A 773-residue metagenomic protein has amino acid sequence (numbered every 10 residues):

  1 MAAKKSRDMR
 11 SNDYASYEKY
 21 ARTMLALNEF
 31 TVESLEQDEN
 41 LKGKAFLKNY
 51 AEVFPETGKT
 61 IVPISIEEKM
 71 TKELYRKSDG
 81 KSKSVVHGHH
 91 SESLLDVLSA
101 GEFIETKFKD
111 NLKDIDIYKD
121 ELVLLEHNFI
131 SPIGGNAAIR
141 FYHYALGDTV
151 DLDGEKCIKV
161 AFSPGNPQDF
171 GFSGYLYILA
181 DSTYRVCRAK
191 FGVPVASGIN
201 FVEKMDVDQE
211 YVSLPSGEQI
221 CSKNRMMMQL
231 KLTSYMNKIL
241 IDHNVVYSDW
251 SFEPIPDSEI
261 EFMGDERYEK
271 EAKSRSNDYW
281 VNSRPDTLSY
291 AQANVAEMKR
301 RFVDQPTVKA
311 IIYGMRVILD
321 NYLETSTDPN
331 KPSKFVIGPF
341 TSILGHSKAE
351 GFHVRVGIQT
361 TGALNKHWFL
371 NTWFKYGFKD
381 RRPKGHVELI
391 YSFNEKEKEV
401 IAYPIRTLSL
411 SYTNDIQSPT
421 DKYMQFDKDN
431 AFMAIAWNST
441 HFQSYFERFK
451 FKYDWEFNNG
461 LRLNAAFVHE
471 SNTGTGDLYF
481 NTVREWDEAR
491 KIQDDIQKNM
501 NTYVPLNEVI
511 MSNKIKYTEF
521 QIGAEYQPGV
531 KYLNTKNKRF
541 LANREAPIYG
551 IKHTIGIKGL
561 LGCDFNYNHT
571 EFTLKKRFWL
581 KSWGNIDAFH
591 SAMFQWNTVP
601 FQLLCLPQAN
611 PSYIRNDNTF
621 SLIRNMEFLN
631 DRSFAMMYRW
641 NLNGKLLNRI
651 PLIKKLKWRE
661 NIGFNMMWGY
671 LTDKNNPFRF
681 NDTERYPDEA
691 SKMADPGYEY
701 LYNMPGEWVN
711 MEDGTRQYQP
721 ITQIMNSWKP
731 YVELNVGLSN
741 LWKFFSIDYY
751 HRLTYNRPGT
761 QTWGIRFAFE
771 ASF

Functional and structural regions predicted by a protein language model:
M1-C157, S163-G171, T233-G338, S342-G345 (+6 more regions): Structured extracytoplasmic
A2, G174-A180, D206-S216: Extended lipid/amphipathic-ligand handling interfaces
A15-K19, F172-L176, C187-F191, E203-Q209 (+7 more regions): One face of beta-strands
N128, F262-F773: Exposed, low-structure sequence patches enriched in small/polar residues
N136, Q168-G174, I199-D208, K238-V246 (+2 more regions): Amphipathic hydrophobic-ligand
D153-A161, R185-K190, E218-K223, K366-F369 (+1 more regions): Short, hydrophobic/aromatic-rich segments at coil-to-beta transitions
G165, P194-A196, M227-T233, F252 (+2 more regions): Hydrophobic lipid-interacting interfaces of membrane-associated proteins
G192-P194, I199-H243: Short aromatic loop motif centered on NTY/YTY
